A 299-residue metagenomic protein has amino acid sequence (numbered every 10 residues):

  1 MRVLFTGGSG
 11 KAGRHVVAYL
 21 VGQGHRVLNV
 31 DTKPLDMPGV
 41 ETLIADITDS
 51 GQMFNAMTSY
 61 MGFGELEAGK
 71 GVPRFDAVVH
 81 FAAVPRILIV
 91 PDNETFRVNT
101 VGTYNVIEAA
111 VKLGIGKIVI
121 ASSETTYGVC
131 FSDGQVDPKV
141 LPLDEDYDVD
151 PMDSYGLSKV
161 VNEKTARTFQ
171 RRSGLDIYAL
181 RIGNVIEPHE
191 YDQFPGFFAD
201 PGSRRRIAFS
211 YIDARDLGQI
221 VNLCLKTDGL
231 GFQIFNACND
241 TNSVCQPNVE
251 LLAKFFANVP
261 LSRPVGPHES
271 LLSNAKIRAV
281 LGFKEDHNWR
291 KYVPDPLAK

Functional and structural regions predicted by a protein language model:
V3-Q23: N-terminal Rossmann NAD(P)H-binding glycine-rich loop of SDR-like oxidoreductase domains
M37-G51: Rossmann-fold cofactor-recognition segment
I47-V98: NAD(P)H-binding glycine-rich loop region in Rossmannoid oxidoreductase-like domains and their noncatalytic homologs
R97, D133-I177: Catalytic helix-loop patch of NAD(P)-dependent Rossmann-fold dehydrogenases
N105-M152: Conserved Rossmann-fold NAD(P)-dependent oxidoreductase catalytic core, especially the SDR/UDP-sugar
E145-D150, A179-I212: A conserved pocket-lining segment of Rossmann-fold NAD(P)-dependent short-chain dehydrogenase/reductase
R172-D176, E187-A199, L223-I234: Glycine/proline-rich active-site loop of Rossmann-fold NAD(P)-dependent oxidoreductases
R215-K299: C-terminal substrate-binding subdomain of Rossmann-fold SDR/epimerase-dehydratase oxidoreductases
